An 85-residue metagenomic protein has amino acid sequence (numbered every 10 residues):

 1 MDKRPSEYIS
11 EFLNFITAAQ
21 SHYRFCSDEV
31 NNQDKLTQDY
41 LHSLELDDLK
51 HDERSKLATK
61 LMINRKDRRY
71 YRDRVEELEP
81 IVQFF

Functional and structural regions predicted by a protein language model:
D2-N31: Short, charge/polar-rich alpha-helical segments
Y8, Y23, Y40, Y70-Y71: Sequence-level detector for tyrosine residue identity
S10-L13, Q38-L41, E76: Generic detector of well-ordered alpha-helical segments enriched in charged/polar residues, highlighting helical
H22-R65: Extended alpha-helical coiled-coil "stalk/arm" regions that act as elongated linkers or oligomerization scaffolds
K56-V82: Amphipathic alpha-helical coiled-coil segments
